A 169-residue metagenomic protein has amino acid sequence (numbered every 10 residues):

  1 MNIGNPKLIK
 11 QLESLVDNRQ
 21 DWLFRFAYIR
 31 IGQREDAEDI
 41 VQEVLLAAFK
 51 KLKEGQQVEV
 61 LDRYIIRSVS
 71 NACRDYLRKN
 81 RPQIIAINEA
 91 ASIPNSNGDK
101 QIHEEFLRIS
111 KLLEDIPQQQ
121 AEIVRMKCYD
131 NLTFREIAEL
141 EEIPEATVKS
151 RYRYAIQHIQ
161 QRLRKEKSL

Functional and structural regions predicted by a protein language model:
M1-R25: A short, charge-rich alpha-helical start-of-domain segment used by transcription regulators
G4, E114, Q118, D130-T147 (+1 more regions): Helix-turn-helix DNA-binding module
N5, E43-V60, N80: Sigma70-family region 2
R25, D39-L46, E59-N71: Structural recognition of an alpha-helix C-terminal capping motif at a helix-to-coil junction
Q56, R67-I87, I102: Arg/Lys-rich amphipathic alpha helix in sigma70-family domain 2
S70, L140-E166: DNA-recognition helix of helix-turn-helix
P82-L107, K111-L113, T133: Internal acidic/polar
I123-K127: A short pre-motif secondary-structure segment
